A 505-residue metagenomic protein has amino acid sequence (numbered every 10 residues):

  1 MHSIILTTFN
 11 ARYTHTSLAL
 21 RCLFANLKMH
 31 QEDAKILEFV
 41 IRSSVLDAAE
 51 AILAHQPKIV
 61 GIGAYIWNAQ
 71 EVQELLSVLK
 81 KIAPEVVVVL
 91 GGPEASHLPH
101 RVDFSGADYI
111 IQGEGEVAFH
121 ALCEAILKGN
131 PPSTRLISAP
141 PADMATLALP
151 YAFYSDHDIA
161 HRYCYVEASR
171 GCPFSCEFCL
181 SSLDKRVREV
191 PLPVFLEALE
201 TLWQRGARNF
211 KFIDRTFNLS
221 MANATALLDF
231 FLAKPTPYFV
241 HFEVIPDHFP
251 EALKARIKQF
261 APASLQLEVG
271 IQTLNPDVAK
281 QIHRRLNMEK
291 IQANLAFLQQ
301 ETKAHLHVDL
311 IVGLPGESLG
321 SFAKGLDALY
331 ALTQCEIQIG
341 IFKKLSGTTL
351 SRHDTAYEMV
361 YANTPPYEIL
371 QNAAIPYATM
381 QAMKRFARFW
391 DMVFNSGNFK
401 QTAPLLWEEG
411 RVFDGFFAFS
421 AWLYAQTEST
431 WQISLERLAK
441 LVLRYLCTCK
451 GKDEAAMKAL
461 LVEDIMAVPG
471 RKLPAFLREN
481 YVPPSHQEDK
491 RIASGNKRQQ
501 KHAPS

Functional and structural regions predicted by a protein language model:
M1-R205: Acidic, low-complexity intrinsically disordered segments
H2, K58, M221, F239-H248 (+1 more regions): A structural motif corresponding to the C-terminal lobe/cap of the Radical SAM core domain
H2-F9, K28-M29, D33, V45 (+3 more regions): Radical SAM enzyme core and accessory elements
L6, I62, L90, F212-D214 (+3 more regions): Conserved beta-strand positions
T16-A19, E71-L75, G115, P191 (+5 more regions): Residues at alpha-helix caps and immediate loop-helix transition turns in enzyme cores, especially N- and C-cap
M29-E32, K80-E85, L232-P237, P262 (+1 more regions): Short helix-capping segments at alpha-helix termini
A64, G92, G113-E114, D214 (+3 more regions): Glycine-rich, histidine-containing beta strand-loop boundary motifs that form or position
L149-Q300: Radical SAM [4Fe-4S] cluster-binding motif and immediate context
